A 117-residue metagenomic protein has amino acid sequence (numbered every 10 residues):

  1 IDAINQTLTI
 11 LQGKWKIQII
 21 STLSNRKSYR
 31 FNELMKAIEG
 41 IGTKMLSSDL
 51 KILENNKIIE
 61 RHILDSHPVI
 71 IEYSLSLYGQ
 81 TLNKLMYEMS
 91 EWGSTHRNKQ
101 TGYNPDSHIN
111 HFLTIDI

Functional and structural regions predicted by a protein language model:
I1, N55, E60, S74-I117: C-terminal regulatory/oligomerization modules of transcriptional regulators
D2-M45: N-terminal helix-turn-helix DNA-binding core of bacterial DNA-binding proteins
Q6, K36, S48, K84-Y87 (+1 more regions): Generic recognition of well-ordered alpha-helical segments within structured catalytic/regulatory domains
Q18, H62-L64: Conserved acidic donor-binding loop of glycosyltransferase catalytic domains
N25, L64-D65: N-terminal secretory/targeting leader peptides
N32-R61, P68: Canonical helix-turn-helix DNA-binding module
S66-S76: Minor-groove-contacting beta-hairpin "wing" of winged helix-turn-helix DNA-binding domains
